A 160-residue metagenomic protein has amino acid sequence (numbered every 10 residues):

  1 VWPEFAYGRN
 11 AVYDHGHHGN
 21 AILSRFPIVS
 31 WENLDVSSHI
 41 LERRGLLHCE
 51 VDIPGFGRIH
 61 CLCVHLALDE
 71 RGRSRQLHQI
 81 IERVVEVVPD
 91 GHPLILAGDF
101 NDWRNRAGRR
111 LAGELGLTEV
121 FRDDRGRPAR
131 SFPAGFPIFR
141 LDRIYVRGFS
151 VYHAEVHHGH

Functional and structural regions predicted by a protein language model:
V1-H60, S150, V156-G159: Structured beta-strand-rich core segments of catalytic domains in phosphoester-bond hydrolases
H17-N20, R44, S74-R75, R106-R110: Short aromatic-enriched loop/helix-cap "lid" or pocket-rim segments at secondary-structure transitions that line
N33-L34, L62-C63, G72-R75, G108-R109: A short secondary-structure junction signal
S38-L41, A67, P133: Acidic/histidine-rich helix-loop elements that form or flank divalent-metal/phosphate-binding sites at the catalytic
E50, E82-I95, F100-H160: Metal-dependent phosphoester-hydrolase catalytic domains
H60-C63, I95-L96: Structural recognition of the beta-strand scaffold that forms the well-ordered cores of secreted hydrolase catalytic
L66-L68, D102: Short, glycine/acidic-enriched loop or turn micro-motifs at the edges of active sites
Q76-I81: Charged helix-capping and loop-helix junction motifs
